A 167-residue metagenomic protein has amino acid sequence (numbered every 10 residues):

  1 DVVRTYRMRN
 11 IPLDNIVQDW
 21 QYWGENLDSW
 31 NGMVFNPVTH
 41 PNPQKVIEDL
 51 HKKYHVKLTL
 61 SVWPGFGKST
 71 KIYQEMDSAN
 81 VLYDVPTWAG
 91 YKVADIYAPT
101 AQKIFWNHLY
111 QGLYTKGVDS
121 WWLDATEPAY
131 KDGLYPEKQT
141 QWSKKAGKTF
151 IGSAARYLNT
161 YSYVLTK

Functional and structural regions predicted by a protein language model:
D1: Carbohydrate-interacting/catalytic domains
R4, M8-R9, L27: Ser/Thr/Asn(+Pro)-rich, low-complexity disordered segments
P12-K167: Aromatic- and carboxylate-enriched substrate-binding clefts and catalytic-loop regions of carbohydrate-active enzymes
